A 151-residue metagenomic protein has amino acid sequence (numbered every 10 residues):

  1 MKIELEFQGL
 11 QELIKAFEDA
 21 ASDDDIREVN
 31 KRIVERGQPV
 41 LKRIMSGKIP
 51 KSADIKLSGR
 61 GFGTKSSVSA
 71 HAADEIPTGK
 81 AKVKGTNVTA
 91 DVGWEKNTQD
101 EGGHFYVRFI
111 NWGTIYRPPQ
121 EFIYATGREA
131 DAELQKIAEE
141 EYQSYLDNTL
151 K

Functional and structural regions predicted by a protein language model:
M1-A90, K96, V107-K151: Short, Lys/Arg-rich flexible segments
E95-G103: Long, charge-patterned amphipathic interaction tracts in eukaryotic proteins
